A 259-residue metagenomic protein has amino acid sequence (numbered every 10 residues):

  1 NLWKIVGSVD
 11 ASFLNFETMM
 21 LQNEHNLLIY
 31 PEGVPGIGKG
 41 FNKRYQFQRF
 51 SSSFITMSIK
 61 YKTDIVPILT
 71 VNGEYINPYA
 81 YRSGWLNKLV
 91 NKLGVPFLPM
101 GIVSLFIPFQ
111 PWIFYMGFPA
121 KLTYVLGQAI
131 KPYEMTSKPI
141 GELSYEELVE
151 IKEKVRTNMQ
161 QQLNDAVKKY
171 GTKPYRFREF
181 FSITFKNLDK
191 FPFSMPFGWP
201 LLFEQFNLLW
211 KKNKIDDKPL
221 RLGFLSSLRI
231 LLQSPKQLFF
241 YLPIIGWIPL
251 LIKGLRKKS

Functional and structural regions predicted by a protein language model:
N1-K4, T18-E24, Y30-S52, T56-S259: Membrane-interfacial terminal anchoring regions of lipid-handling membrane enzymes
G7-A11: Eukaryotic helix-linker segments that join adjacent hydrophobic helices
N15: A Zn2+-metalloprotease active-site environment signal
